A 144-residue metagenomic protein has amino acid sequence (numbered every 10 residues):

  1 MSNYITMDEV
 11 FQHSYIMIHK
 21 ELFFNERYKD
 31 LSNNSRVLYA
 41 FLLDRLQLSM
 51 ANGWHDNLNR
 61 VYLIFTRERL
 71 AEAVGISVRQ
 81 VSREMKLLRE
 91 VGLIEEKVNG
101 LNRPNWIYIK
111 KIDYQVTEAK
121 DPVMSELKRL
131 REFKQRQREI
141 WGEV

Functional and structural regions predicted by a protein language model:
M1-E68: Short recognition helix of helix-turn-helix/winged-helix DNA-binding domains
N3, S14-I16, V74, G92 (+2 more regions): Residue-level marker of intrinsically disordered, low-complexity segments enriched for small/polar residues
N3-M7, D113-V144: Charged low-complexity intrinsically disordered patches
M17, V37, W106-Y108, G142: Generic structural signal for residues positioned in beta-strands
F23, L70, R103, Y114-V116: Generic "edge-of-domain/loop-turn" microfeature
Y39, I94, K128-R131: Compositionally biased amphipathic helical and low-complexity segments enriched in hydrophobic
F41, E72, E84, K134-E143: Intrinsically disordered, low-complexity segments enriched in polar/charged small residues
L46-I109: Winged helix-turn-helix DNA-binding recognition segment
